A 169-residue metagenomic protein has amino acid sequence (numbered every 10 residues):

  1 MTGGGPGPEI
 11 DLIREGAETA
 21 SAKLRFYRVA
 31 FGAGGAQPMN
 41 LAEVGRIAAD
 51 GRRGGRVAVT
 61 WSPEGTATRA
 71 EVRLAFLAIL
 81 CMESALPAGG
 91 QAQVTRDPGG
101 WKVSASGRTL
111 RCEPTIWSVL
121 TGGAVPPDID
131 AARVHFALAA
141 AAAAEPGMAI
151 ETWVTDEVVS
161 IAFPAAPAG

Functional and structural regions predicted by a protein language model:
M1-G5, R69-R96, H135-E145: Conserved ATP-binding N-box helix of the HATPase_c
P6-A58: Conserved DHp (HisKA) dimerization/phosphotransfer helix of two-component histidine kinases, i.e., the long coiled-coil
R28-G35, L86-V94, I150: Long, hydrophobic, amphipathic alpha-helical segments used as structural scaffolds
G32, S62-G65, L120-V125: Short hinge/gating elements
L41-L77, P87, Q91-T95: Core catalytic ATP-binding domain of two-component histidine kinases
G99-F136, F163-A166: Glycine-rich/acidic phosphate-handling loop/turn and adjacent ATP-lid/helix of nucleotide-binding kinase/ATPase domains
G147-V154: Glycine-rich ATP-binding loops of the HATPase_c
T155-I161: Glycine-rich nucleotide-binding loop
